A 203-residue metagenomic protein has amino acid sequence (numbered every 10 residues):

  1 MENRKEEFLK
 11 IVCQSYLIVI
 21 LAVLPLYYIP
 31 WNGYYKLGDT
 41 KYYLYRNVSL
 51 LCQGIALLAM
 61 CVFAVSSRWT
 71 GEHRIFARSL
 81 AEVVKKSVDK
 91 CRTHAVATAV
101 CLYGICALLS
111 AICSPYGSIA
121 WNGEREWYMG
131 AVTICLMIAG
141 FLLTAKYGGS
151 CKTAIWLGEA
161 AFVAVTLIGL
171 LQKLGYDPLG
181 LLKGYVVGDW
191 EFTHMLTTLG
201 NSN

Functional and structural regions predicted by a protein language model:
M1-E7: Short, Lys/Arg-rich, polar N-terminal cytosolic tail immediately upstream of the first transmembrane signal-anchor
K10-Y27, T98-A107, E159-V163: Alpha-helical transmembrane segments
L24-I55, K90, C106-L136, K146-G149 (+1 more regions): Interfacial transmembrane-helix termini
G38-L108: Hydrophobic alpha-helical transmembrane segments in multi-pass integral membrane proteins
A59-K86, P115-G169: Transmembrane alpha-helical segments and their membrane-water interfaces
T93, A99-C101, A154-I155, W190-F192: Short hydrophobic "helix-edge" motifs at membrane interfaces and signal-peptide entry regions
H94-V100, A164-I168, Q172: Short, mixed-charge, low-aromatic patches
